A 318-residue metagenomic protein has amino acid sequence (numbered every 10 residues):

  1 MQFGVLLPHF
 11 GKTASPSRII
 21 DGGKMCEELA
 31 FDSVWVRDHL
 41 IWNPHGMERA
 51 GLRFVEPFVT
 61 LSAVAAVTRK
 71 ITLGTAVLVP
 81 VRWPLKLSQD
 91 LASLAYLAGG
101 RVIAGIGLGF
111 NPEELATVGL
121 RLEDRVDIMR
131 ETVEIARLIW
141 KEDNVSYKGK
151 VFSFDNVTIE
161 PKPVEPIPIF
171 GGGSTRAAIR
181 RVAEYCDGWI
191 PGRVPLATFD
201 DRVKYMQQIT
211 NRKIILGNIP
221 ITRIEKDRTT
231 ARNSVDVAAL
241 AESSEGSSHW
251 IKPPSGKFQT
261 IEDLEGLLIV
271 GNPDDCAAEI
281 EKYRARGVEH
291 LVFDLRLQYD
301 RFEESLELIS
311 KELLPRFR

Functional and structural regions predicted by a protein language model:
M1-R318: Active-site-adjacent structural elements that line small-molecule/cofactor binding pockets in enzymes
